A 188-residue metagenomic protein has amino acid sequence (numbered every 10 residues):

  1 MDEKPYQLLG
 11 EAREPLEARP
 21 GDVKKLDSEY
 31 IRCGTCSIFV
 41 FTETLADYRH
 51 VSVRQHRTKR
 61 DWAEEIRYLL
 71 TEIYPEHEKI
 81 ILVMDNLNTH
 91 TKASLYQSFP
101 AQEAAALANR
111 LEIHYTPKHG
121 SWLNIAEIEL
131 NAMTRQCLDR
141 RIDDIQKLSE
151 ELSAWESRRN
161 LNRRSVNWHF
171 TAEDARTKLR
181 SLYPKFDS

Functional and structural regions predicted by a protein language model:
M1, I81-M84, H114-T116, H169-F170: Short beta-strand segments
M1-R67, L179: Extended, low-complexity cationic-aromatic segments
A12, K147-S188: C-terminal domain-tail junction helix/linker
K25-Y30, E103-I125, R141-D144: RNase H-like polynucleotidyl transferase catalytic core
R60-I81: Short, basic/hydrophobic alpha-helical segments
H77-T91: Acidic/histidine-rich, metal-coordinating catalytic segments
K118, A126-I145, R158-N162: Active-site proximal helix-loop segment of RNase H-like, two-metal nucleases, encompassing DDE(D)
